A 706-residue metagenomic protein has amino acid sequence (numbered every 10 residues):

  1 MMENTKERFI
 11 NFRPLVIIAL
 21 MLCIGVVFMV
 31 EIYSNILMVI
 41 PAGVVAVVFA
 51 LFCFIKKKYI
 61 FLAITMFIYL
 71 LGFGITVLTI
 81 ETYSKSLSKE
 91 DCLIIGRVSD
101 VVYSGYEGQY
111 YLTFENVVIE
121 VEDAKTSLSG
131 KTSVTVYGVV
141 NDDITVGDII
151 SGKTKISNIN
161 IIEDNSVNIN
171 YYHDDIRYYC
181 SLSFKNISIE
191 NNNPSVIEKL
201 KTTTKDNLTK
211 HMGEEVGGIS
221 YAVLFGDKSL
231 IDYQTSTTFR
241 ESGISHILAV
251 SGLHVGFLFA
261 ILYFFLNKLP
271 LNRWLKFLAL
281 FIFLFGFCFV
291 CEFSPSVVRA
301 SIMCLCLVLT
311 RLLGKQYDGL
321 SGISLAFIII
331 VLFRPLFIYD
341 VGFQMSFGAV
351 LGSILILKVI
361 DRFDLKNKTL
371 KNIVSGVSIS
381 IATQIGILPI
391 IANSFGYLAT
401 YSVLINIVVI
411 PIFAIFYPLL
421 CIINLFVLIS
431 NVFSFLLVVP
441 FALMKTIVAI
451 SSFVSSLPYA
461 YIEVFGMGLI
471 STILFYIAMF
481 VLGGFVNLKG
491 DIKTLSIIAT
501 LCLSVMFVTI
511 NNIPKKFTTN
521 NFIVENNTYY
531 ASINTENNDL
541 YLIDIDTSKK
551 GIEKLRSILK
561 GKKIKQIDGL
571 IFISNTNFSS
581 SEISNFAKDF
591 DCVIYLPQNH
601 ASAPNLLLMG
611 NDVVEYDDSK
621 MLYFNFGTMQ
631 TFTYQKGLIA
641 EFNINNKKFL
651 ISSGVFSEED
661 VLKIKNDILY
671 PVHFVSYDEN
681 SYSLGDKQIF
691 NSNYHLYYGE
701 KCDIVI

Functional and structural regions predicted by a protein language model:
M1-L87, R299, L469, L488: N-terminal leader/targeting segments
M1-V30, C306, T310, I422-S452: Hydrophobic alpha-helical segments
M2-R8, F67-H246, E553-K560: Membrane-interface helix/helix-cap signal primarily in integral membrane proteins
L22, S195-E198, D232-S242, F395-T400 (+1 more regions): Juxtamembrane membrane-water interface segments that cap and precede transmembrane helices
F28-V39, V341, A399-L404, Y461-M467: Membrane-helix interface and helix-disruption motif detector
Y59-I64, Y233-S402, M467-P514: Hydrophobic alpha-helical transmembrane segments in multi-pass membrane proteins
I95, E120-E122, Y137-K155, S166-N168 (+3 more regions): Non-globular, low-confidence helical/coil segments that flank catalytic cores
S353-Y459: Alpha-helical transmembrane segments of multi-pass integral membrane proteins
